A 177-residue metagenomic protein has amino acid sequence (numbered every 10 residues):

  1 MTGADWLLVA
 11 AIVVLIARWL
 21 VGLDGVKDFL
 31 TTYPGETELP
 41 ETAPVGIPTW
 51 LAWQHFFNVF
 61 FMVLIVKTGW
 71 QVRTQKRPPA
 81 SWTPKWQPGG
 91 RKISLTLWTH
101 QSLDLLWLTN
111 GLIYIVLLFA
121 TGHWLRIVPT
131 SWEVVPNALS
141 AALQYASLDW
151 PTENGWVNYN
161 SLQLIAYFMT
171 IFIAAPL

Functional and structural regions predicted by a protein language model:
M1-L177: Membrane-embedded alpha-helical bundles that constitute the cytochrome b-like, heme-associated redox core of multi-pass
